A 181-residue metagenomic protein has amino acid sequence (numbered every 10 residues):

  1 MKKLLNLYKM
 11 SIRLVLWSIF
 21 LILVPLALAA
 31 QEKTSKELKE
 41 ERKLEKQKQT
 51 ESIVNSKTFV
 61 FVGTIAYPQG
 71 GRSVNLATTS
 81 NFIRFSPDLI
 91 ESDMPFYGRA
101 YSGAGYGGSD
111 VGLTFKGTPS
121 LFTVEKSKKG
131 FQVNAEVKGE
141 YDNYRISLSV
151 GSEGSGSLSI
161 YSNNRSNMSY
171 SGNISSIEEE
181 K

Functional and structural regions predicted by a protein language model:
M1-K36: Bacterial Sec-dependent N-terminal signal peptides
A27, T58, S155: Exposed beta-strand and adjacent loop surfaces of beta-rich binding modules that mediate intermolecular recognition
T34-A100, K181: N-terminal secretory signal peptides
Y67-A77, S109-K116, N134-Y141: Short, solvent-exposed secondary-structure boundary motifs
R84-K126: Mature extracytoplasmic domains of secretory-pathway proteins
G117-K181: Helix-rich interaction surfaces within compact, conserved domain-sized segments that mediate assembly or partner
